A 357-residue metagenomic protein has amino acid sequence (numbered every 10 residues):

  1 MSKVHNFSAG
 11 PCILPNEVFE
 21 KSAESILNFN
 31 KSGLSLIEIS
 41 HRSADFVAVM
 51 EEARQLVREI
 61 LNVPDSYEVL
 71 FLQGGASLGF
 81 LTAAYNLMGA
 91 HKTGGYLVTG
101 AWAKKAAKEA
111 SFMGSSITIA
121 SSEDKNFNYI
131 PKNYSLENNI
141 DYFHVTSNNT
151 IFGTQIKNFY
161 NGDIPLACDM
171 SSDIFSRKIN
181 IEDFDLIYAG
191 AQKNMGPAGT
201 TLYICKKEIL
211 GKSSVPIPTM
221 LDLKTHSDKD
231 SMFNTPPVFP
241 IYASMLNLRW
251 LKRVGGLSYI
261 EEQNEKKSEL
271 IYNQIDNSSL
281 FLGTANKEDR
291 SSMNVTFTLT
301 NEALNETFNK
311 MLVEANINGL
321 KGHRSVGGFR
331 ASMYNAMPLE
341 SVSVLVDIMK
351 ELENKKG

Functional and structural regions predicted by a protein language model:
K3-R54: A glycine-/small-polar-enriched, mobile loop at the entrance of the PLP active site in fold-type I
K3-V4, R330-G357: PLP-dependent enzyme catalytic core of the Aspartate aminotransferase-like
G33-G79, N86, G100-A101, E109: Conserved N-terminal alpha-helix of the aminotransferase class I/II PLP-enzyme fold
M88-W102: Conserved PLP-anchoring active-site segment centered on the Schiff-base-forming lysine
A110, S122-I174: Active-site phosphate-binding strand-loop segment of PLP-dependent enzymes
A167, I181-Q192: Conserved active-site segment immediately N-terminal to the catalytic lysine that forms the internal aldimine
A191-Y272, N286, K355-G357: Active-site C-terminal subdomain of aminotransferase-like
F281-M311: Conserved PLP-binding catalytic core of the aspartate aminotransferase-like
